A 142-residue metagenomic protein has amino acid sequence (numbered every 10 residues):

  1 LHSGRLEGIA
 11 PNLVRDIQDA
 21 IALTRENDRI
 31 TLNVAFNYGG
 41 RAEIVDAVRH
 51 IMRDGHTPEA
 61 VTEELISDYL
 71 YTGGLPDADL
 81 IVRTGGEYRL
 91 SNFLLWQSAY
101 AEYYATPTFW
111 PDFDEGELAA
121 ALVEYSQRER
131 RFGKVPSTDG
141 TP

Functional and structural regions predicted by a protein language model:
L1-P142: Flexible, compositionally biased loop and terminal segments
